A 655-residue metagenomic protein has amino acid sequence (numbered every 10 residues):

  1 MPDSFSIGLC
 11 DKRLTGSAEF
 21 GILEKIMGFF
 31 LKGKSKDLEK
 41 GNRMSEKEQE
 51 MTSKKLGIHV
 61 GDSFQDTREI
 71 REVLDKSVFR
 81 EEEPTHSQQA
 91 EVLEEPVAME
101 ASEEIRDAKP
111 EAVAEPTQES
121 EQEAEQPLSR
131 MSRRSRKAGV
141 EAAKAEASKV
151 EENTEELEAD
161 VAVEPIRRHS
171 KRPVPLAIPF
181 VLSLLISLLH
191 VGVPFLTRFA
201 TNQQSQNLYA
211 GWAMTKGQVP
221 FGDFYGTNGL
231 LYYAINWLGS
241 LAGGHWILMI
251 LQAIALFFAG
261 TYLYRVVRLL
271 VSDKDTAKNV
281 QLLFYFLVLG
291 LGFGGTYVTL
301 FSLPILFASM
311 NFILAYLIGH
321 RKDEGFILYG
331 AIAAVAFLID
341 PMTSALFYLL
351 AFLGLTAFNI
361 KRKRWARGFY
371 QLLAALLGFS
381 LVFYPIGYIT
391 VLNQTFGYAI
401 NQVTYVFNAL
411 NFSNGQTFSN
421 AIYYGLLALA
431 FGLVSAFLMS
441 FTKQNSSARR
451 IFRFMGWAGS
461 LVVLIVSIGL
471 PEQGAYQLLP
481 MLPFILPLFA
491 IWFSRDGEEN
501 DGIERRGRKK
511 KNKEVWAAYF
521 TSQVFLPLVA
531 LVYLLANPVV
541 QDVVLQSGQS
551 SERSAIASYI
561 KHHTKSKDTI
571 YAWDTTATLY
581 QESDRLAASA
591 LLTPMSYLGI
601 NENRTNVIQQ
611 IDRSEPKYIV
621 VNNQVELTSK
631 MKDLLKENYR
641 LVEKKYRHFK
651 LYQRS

Functional and structural regions predicted by a protein language model:
F195-A210, F221-I235, A242-W246, Q394 (+1 more regions): Extracytoplasmic catalytic/substrate-binding loops of multi-pass membrane glycan-assembly enzymes
I250-S272, A308: Transmembrane-helix motifs of polytopic, lipid-linked glycan transferases
L269-V271, F307-L328, S435-A448, F493: Membrane-interface transmembrane helices that cradle and orient dolichyl/undecaprenyl
G292-L303: Short acidic/glycine- and proline-prone juxtamembrane loop motifs at membrane-interface regions of multi-pass membrane
A315-V335, W365, F369, F454-S460: Short hydrophobic alpha-helices at membrane interfaces in multi-pass membrane enzymes
E324-P341, F347, F352, L461-I468: Membrane-interface alpha helices of multi-pass inner-membrane proteins
L470-A517: Hydrophobic/aromatic-rich transmembrane helices and adjacent perimembrane loops
V544-G599, V607-T628: Short periplasmic/luminal acceptor-recognition loop of GT-C membrane glycosyltransferases, typified by
